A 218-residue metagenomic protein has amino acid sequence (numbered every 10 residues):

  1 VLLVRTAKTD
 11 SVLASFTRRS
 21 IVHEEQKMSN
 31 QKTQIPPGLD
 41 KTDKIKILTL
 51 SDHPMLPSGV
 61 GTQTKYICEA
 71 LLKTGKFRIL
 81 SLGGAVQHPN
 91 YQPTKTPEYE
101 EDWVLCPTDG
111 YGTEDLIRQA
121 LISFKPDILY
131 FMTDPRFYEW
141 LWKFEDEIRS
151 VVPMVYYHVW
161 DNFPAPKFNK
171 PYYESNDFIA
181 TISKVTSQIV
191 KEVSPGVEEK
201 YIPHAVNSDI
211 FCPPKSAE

Functional and structural regions predicted by a protein language model:
V1-F16: Intrinsically disordered, low-complexity segments enriched in serine/proline and basic residues
I21-E24, S29-K95, F124: N-terminal subdomain of nucleotide-sugar transferases
K46, R78-L80, P153, F178 (+1 more regions): Residues at the starts of beta-strands that form the adenosine-phosphate
L82, C106, I202: Hydrophobic residues at beta-strand termini and immediately following loops that shape nucleotide-binding pockets
A85, V185, A205: Carbohydrate-associated surface elements
Y91-F178, K184-V185: Extended catalytic core of nucleotide-activated donor transferases of GT-like folds
P166-F168, Q188-K191, V206-E218: Acidic anion/phosphate-binding donor-loop and adjacent secondary structure in glycosyltransferase catalytic cores
V193-Y201, V206: P-loop/Walker A phosphate-binding loop and immediately adjacent motor/lid segment at beta-alpha junctions
